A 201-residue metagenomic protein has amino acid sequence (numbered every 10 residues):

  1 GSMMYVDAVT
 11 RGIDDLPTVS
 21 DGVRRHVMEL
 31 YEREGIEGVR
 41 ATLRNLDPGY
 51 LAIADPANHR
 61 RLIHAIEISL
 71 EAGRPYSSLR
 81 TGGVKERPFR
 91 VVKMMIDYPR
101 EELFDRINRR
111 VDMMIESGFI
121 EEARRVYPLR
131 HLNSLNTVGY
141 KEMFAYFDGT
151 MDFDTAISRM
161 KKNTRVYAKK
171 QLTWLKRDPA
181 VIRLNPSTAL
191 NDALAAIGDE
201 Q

Functional and structural regions predicted by a protein language model:
S2-Q201: Phosphate/pyrophosphate-binding catalytic cores of soluble transferases and nucleic-acid-acting enzymes
